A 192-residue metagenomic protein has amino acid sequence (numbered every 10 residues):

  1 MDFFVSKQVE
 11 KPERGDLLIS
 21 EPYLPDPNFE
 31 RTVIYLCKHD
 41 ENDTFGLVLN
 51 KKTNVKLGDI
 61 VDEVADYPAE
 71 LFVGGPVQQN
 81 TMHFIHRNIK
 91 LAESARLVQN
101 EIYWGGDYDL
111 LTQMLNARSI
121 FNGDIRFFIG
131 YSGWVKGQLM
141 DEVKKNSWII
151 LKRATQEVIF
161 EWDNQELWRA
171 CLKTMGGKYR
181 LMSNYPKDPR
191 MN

Functional and structural regions predicted by a protein language model:
M1-F128, S132-N192: A short aromatic-anchored loop/beta-hairpin motif
